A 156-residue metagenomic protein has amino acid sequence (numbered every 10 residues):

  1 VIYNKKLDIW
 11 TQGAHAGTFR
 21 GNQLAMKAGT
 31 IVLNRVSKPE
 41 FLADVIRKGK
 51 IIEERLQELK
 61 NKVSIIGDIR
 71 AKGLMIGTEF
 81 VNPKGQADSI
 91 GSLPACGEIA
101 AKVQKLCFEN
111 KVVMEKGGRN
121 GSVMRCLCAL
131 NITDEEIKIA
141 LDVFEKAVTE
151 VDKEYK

Functional and structural regions predicted by a protein language model:
V1-K156: Conserved N-terminal phosphate-binding loop of PLP-dependent enzymes in the Aspartate aminotransferase
